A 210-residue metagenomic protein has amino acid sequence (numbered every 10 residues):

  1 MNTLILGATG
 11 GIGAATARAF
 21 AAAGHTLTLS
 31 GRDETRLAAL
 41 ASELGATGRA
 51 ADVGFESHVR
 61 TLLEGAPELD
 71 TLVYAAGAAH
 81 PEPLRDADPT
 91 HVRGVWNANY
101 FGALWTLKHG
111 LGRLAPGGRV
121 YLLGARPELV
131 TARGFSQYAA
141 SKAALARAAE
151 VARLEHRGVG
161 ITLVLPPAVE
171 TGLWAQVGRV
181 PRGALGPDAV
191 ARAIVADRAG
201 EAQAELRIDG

Functional and structural regions predicted by a protein language model:
T9, A17: N-terminal Rossmann NAD(P)H-binding glycine-rich loop of SDR-like oxidoreductase domains
H25-L40: Conserved glycine-rich Rossmann-like NAD(P)H-binding loop of the short-chain dehydrogenase/reductase
E43-S57: Rossmann-fold cofactor-recognition segment
A75-P81: Conserved NAD(P)H cofactor-binding loop of Rossmann-fold oxidoreductase domains
P83-L84, H91-W96: Substrate-binding pocket helix/loop in short-chain dehydrogenase/reductase
R119-A144, A149-R157, A168: Catalytic loop of short-chain dehydrogenase/reductase
G158-V159, L163-L165, G178-G210: C-terminal helical subdomain
